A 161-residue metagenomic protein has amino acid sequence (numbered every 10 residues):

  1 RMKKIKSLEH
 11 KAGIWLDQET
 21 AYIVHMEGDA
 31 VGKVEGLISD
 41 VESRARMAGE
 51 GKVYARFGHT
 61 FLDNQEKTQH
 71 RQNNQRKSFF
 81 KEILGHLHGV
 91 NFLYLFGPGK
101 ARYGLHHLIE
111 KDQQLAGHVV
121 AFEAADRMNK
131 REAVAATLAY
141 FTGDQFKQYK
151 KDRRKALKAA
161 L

Functional and structural regions predicted by a protein language model:
R1-L161: Terminal alpha-helical anchor/extension segments at protein ends
